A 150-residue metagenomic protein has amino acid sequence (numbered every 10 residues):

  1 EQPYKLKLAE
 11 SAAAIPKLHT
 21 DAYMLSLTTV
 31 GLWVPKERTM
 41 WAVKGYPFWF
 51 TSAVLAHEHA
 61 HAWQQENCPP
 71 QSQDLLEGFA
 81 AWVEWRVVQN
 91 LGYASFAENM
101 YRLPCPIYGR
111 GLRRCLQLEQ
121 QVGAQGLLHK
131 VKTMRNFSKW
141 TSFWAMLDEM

Functional and structural regions predicted by a protein language model:
E1-T39, K44-G45: Auxiliary, metal-adjacent structural segments of Zn-dependent hydrolase domains
P35-L55, P69-Q71: Short pre-active-site segment immediately N-terminal to the catalytic Zn-binding motif
A53-E66, E77, A81: Active-site recognition of the HExxH zinc-binding catalytic motif
C68-Y108: Post-HExxH zinc-binding segment in Zn-dependent metallohydrolases
R102-M150: Pan-zinc metallopeptidase signature
